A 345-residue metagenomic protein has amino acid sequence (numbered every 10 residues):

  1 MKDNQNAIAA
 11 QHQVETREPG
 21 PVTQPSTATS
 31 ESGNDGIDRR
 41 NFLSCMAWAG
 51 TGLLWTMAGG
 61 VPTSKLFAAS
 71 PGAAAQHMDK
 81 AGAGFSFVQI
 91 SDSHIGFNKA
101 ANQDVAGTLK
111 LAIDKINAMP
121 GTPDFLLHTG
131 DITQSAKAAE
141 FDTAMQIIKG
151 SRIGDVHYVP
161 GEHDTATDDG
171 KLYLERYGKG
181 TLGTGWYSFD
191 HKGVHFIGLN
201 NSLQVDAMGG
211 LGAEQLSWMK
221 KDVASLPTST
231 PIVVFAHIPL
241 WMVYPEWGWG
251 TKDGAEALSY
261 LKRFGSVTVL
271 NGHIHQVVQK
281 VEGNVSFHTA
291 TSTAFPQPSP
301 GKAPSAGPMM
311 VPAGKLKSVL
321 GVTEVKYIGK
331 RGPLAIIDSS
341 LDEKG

Functional and structural regions predicted by a protein language model:
M1-D38, S64-K65: N-terminal secretory signal peptides
T27-M57: N-terminal secretory signal peptides and thylakoid transit peptides that target proteins across membranes
S64-D142: N-terminal active-site segment of His-dependent metallophosphoesterases
A74-A75, D79, K137-P231, D253-T268 (+3 more regions): Extended active-site neighborhood of metal-dependent phosphoesterases/phosphodiesterases
I90-S91, L126-G130, H157-E162, F235-A236 (+2 more regions): Active-site neighborhood of phospho(di)ester-bond hydrolases with catalytic His/Asp-centered motifs
H94, I132-T133, H163-D164, S202 (+3 more regions): Catalytic metal-binding/acid-base residues of hydrolase active sites
F97-K99, I132-T133, S202-G210, W241-E246: Surface-exposed cleft-lining segments at the edges of enzyme active sites
P227-V243: Short acidic, glycine-rich surface-loop motifs adjacent to enzyme active sites
